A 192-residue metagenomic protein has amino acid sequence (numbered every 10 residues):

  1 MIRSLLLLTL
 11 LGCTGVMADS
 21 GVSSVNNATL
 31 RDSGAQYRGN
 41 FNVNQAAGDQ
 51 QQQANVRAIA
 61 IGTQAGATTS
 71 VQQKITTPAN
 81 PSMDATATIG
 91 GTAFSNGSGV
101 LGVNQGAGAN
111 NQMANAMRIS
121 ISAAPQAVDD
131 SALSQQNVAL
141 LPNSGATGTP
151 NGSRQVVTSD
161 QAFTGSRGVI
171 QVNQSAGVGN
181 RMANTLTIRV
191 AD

Functional and structural regions predicted by a protein language model:
R3-L5, C13-S20: Sec/Tat signal peptide C-region and signal peptidase I cleavage site
A18-D192: Low-complexity repeat regions of mature extracellularly deployed or surface/particle-associated proteins
